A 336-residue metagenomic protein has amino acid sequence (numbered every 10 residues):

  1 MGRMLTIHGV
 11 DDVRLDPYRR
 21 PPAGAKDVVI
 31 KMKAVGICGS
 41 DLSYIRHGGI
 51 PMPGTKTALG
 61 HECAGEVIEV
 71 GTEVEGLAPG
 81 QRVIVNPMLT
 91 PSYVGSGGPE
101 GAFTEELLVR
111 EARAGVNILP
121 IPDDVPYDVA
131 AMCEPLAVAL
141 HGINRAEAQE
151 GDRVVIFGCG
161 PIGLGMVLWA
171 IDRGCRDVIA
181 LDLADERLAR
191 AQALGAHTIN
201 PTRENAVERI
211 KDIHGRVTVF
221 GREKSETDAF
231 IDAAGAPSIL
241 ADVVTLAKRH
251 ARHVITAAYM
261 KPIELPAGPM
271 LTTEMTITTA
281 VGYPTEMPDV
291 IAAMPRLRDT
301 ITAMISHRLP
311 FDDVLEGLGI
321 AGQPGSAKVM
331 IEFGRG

Functional and structural regions predicted by a protein language model:
P21-V35, G48-L89, P122-D124: Glycine-rich beta-strand-centered segment in the early N-terminal region that forms part of a ligand/cofactor-binding
E62-A64, Q81-R82, E106, H141 (+3 more regions): Residue-level marker of beta-strand positions
L89-F157: NAD(P)H dinucleotide-binding glycine-rich loop of Rossmann-like/cofactor-binding domains, especially the beta1-alpha1
P126-E204: Mid-domain Rossmann-like dinucleotide-binding core that forms the NAD(H)/NADP(H) cofactor-binding site
A146-E147, L194-T276: Glycine-rich cofactor phosphate-binding loops and adjacent beta1-alpha1 units of small-molecule cofactor enzyme domains
L183-A184, Y259, Y283: Residues in the short beta-alpha loop(s) of Rossmann-like NAD(P)-binding domains
A241-T245, P284-G336: C-terminal hydrophobic helical "lid"/dimerization subdomain of Rossmann-like NAD(P)H-dependent oxidoreductases
